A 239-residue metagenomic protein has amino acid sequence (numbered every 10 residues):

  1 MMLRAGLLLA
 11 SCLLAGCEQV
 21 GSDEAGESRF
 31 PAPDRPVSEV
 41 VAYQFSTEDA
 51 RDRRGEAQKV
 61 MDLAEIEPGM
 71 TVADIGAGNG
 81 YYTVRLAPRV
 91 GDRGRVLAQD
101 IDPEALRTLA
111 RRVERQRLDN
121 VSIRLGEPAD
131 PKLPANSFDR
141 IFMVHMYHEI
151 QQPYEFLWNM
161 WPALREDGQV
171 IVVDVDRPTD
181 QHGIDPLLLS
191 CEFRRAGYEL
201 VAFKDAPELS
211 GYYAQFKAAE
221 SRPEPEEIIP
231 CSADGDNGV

Functional and structural regions predicted by a protein language model:
L14-G16: C-terminal motif of bacterial Sec signal peptides marking the signal peptidase cleavage site
E18-A73: Class I SAM-dependent transferase core
P68-G69, D92-R93, L164-V170: Short glycine-dipeptide loop
A73, A77-P131: Class I SAM-dependent methyltransferase SAM/SAH-binding core
A87-P88, Y154-Q169: A short glycine-rich, Lys/Arg-flanked "PGG" loop and its adjoining helix->strand segment in the class I
A129-I141: A short acidic, Gly/Pro-enriched loop at the edge of an enzyme's catalytic core that lines a small-molecule cofactor
D139-P153: A short SAM/SAH-binding and catalytic strip from SAM-dependent methyltransferases
S190, D205-V239: Core SAM-dependent methyltransferase catalytic element
